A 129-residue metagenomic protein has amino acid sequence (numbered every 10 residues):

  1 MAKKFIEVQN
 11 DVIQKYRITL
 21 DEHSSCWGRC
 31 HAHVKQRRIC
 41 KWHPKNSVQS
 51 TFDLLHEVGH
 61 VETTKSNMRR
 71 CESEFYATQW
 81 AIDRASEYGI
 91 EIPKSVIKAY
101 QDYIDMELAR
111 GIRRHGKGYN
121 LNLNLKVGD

Functional and structural regions predicted by a protein language model:
A2-Q49, V61: Active-site scaffold of zinc-dependent metalloenzymes
K4, V8-V12, E57, R84 (+2 more regions): Charge-rich, solvent-exposed alpha-helical interaction surfaces
T19-W27, E74, T78-W80, Y103-A109: Hydrophobic or amphipathic, alpha-helical segments that drive membrane association/targeting
K45-V48, S86-D129: Long, well-structured alpha-helical subdomains associated with metal-dependent extracellular/ecto-lumenal hydrolases
Q49, D53, C71-E72: Short, conserved micro-motifs enriched in small and acidic residues
F52-K65: Active-site recognition of the HExxH zinc-binding catalytic motif
T64-I90: Post-HEXXH active-site segment of zinc metalloproteases
